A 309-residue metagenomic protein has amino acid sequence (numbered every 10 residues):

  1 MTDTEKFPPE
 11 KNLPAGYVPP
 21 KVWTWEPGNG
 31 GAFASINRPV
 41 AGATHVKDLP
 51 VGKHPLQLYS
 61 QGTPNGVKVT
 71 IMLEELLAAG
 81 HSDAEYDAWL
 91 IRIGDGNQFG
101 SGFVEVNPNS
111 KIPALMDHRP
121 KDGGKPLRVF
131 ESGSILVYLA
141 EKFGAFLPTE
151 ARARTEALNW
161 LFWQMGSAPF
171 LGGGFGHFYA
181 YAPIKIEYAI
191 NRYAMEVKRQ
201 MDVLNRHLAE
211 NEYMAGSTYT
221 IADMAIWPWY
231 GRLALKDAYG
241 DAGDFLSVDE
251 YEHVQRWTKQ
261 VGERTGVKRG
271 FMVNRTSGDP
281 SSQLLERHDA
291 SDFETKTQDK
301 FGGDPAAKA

Functional and structural regions predicted by a protein language model:
M1-N191, M195-K198, K296-A309: GST-like domain detector, emphasizing the conserved glutathione-binding G-site in the N-terminal thioredoxin-like
N65, V69, Y193-H207, W229 (+1 more regions): Alpha-helical packing segments of well-folded alpha/beta enzyme cores
N97, W160-Q164, E250-G266: Short, mixed-charge aromatic SLiMs
L115, I135, L204, D223 (+1 more regions): Residue-level signal for nonpolar/aromatic packing positions in well-ordered secondary structure
G124, E187-A194, E212-Y213, D241-V248: Active-site rim elements
L171-G176, M214-G243, S247-R256, Q260-V261 (+2 more regions): GST superfamily/GST-like fold recognition
R206-M214: Cytochrome P450 catalytic-domain "roof"
R275-A309: Acidic/histidine-enriched, glycine/proline-rich intrinsically disordered or flexible terminal extensions
